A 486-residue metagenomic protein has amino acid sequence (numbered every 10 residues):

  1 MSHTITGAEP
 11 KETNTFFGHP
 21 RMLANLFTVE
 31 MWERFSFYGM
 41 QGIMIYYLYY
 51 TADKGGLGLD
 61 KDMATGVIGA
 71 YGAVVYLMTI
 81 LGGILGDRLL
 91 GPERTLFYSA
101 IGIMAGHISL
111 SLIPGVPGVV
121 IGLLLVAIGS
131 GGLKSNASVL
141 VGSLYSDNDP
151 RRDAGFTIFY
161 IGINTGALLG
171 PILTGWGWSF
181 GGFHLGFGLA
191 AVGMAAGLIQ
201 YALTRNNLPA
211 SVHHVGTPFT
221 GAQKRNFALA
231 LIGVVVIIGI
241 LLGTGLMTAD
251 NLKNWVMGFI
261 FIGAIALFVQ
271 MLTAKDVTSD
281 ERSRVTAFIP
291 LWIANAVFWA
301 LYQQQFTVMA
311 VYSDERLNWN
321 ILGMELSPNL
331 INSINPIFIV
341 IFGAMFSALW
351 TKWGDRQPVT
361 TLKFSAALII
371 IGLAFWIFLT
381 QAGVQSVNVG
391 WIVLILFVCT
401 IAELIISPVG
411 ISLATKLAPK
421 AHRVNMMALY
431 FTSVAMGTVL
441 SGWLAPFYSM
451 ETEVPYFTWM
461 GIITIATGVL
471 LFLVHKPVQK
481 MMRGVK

Functional and structural regions predicted by a protein language model:
M1-H19, D147, G175-F306, A310 (+3 more regions): Intracellular loop-helix junctions on the cytosolic face of multi-pass helical membrane proteins
G42-T65, Q305-N329: Short amphipathic helix-loop junctions that connect adjacent transmembrane helices in Major Facilitator Superfamily/SLC
T65-G86, S333-F346: Central cavity-lining transmembrane alpha-helices of secondary-active solute carriers, predominantly the Major
T79-I113: Conserved MFS/SLC helix-loop-helix module at the cytosolic interface between two early adjacent transmembrane helices
R88-A100, K352-I369: Cytoplasmic membrane-interface "Motif A"-like loop-to-helix N-cap segments of 12-TM Major Facilitator Superfamily
I101-V119, A366-Q385: C-terminal ends and interior cores of transmembrane alpha-helices in multi-pass membrane transporters/permeases
G106, P117-L133, S386-I405: Hydrophobic core of transmembrane alpha-helices in multi-pass small-molecule transporters, especially MFS/SLC-type
R151-P171, W178, G186, A191-G197 (+3 more regions): Glycine-rich segments within core transmembrane alpha-helices of 12-TM secondary carriers
